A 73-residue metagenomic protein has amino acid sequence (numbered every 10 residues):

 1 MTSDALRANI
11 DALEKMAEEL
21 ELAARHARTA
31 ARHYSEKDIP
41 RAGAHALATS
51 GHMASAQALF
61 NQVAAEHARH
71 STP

Functional and structural regions predicted by a protein language model:
M1-H33: N-terminal acidic leader/helix
T2-A8, L59-P73: Short, charged, intrinsically disordered terminal tails
T29-E66: Short, charge-rich amphipathic interface segments used for partner binding and complex assembly
